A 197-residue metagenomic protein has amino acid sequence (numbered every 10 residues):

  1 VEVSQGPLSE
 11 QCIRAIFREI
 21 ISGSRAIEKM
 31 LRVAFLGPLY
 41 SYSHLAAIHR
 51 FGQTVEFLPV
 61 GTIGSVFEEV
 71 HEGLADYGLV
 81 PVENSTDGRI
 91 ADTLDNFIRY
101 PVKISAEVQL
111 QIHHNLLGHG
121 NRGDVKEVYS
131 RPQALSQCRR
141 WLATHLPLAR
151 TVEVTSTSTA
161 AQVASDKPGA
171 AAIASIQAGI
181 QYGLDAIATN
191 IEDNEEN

Functional and structural regions predicted by a protein language model:
V1-N197: Domain-level signature for soluble enzymes in the chorismate/prephenate branch of the shikimate pathway
